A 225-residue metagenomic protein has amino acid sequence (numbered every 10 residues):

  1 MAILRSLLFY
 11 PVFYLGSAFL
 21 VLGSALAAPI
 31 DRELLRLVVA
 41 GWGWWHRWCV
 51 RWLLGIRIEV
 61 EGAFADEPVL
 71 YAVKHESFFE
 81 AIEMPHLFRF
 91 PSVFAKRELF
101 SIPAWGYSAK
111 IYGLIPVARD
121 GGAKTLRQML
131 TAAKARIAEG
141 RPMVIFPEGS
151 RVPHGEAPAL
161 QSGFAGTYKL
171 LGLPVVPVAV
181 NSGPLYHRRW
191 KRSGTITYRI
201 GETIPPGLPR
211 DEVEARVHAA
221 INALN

Functional and structural regions predicted by a protein language model:
M1-E59, Y107-S108: A transmembrane-helix-recognition feature enriched in membrane-embedded lipid enzymes and envelope glyco-/phospholipid
V21-L37, R51-L53, D66-G122: Catalytic core of membrane glycerolipid acyltransferases/transacylases, capturing the structured, soluble-facing
R47, M84, G106, A133-K134 (+1 more regions): Short amphipathic alpha-helical segments and helix-helix/interface helices
V50-R51, A109, R136, Y168: A generic structural signal for well-ordered alpha-helical segments
V60, Y71, V93-F94, Y198-I200: Generic preference for hydrophobic
E61-A65: Glycine-rich helix-loop-beta junction characteristic of Rossmann-like nucleotide cofactor-binding loops
L126-N225: Non-catalytic C-terminal accessory region of glycerolipid acyltransferases and related lyso-lipid remodeling enzymes
